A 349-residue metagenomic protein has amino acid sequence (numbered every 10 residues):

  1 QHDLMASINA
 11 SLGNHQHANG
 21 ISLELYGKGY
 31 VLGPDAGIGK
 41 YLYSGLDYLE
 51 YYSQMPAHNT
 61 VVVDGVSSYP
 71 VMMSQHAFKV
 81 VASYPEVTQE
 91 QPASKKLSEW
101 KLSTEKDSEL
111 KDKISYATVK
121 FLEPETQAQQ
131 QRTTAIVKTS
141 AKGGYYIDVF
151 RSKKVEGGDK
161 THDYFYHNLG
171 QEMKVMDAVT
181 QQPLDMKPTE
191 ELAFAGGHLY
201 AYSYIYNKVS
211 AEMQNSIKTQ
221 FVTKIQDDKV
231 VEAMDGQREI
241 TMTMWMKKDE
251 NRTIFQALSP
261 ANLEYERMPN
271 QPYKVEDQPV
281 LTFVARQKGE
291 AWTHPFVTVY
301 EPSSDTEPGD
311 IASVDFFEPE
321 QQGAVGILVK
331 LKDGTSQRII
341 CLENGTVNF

Functional and structural regions predicted by a protein language model:
Q1-D185, W292, P302-S304, P319: Catalytic and substrate-binding regions of extracellular carbohydrate-active enzymes, especially polysaccharide lyases
H2-D3, E123-Q131, G157-T161, K224-A233 (+5 more regions): Short, surface-exposed beta-strand/loop "edge" segments at domain boundaries and coil↔beta transitions
L4-A10, L32-G37, S74, Q131-T134 (+5 more regions): Short amphipathic beta-strand/extended segments with alternating polar/hydrophobic composition
A6-A10, Q130-R132, A211, M242-M244 (+3 more regions): Generic structural motif
A117-K120, I217-F221, G323-L331: Short, hydrophobic/proline-enriched secondary-structure or compact coil segments at domain edges
Y164-N168, T241-M246, T253-Q271, H294-D305: Short, hydrophobic/aromatic-enriched beta-strand segments in well-ordered soluble domains
F165-R252: Polysaccharide-binding surfaces and accessory modules of carbohydrate-active proteins
V175, M268-F349: Non-catalytic terminal regions with compositionally biased, polar/charged low complexity
